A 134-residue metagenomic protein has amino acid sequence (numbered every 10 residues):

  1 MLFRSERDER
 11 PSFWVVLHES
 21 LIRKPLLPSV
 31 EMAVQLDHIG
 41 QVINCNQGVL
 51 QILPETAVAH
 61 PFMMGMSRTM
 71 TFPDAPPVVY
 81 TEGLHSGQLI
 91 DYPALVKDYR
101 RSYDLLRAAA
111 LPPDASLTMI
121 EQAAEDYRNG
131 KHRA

Functional and structural regions predicted by a protein language model:
M1-A134: Hydrophobic protein-protein interaction segments
